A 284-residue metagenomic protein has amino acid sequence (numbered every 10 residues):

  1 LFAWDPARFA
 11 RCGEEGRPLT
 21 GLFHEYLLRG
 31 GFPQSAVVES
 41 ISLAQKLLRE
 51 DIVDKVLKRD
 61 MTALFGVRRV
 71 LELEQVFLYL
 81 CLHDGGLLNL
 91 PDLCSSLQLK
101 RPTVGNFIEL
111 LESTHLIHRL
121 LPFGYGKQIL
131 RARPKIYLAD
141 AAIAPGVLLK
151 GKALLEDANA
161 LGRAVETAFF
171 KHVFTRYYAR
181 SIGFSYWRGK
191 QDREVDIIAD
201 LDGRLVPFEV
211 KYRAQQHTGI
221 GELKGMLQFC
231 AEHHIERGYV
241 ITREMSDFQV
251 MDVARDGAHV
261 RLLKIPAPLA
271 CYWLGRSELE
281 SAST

Functional and structural regions predicted by a protein language model:
L1-F174, S185-G189: Interdomain hinge/linker elements that couple catalytic modules in large macromolecular machines
E109-T284: A cross-kingdom feature that marks ATP-driven nucleic-acid transaction machinery
